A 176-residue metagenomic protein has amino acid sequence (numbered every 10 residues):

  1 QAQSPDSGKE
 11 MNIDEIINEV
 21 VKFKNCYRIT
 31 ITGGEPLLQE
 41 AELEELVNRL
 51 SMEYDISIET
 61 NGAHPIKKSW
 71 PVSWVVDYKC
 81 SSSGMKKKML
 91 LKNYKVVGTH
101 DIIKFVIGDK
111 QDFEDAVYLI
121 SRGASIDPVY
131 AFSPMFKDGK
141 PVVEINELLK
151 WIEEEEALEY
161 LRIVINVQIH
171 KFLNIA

Functional and structural regions predicted by a protein language model:
Q1-S73: Conserved Radical SAM active-site core
A2-S4, V20, Y27, S69-P71 (+7 more regions): Residue-level signal for the start and early helices of compact helical domains
G8-N12, M89, Q111, K140-V143: Short coil/turn linker and secondary-structure boundary residues
N18-F23, D109-A176: Auxiliary Fe-S-binding modules of radical SAM enzymes
G34-P36, N61-A63, K79-S81, V106-G108 (+2 more regions): Active-site beta-loop-alpha junctions enriched in small/polar residues
A41-Y130: Radical SAM/AdoMet-radical enzyme domain recognition
